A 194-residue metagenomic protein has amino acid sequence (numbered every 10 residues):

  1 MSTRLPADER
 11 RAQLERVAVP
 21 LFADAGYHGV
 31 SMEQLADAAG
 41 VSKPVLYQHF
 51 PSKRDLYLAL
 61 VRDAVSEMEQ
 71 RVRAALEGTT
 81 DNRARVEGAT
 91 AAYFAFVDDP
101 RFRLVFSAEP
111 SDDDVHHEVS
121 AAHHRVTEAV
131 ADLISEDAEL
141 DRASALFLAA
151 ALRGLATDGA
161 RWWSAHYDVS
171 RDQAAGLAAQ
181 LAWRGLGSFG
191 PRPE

Functional and structural regions predicted by a protein language model:
M1-E9, F189-E194: N-terminal intrinsically disordered/low-complexity leader segments
Q13, V17, L21-D55, A59: Helix-turn-helix
V17-D24, E67-G78, L155-W163: Solvent-exposed, amphipathic alpha-helical segments
D24-H28, T79, P100: Short coil/turn segments at alpha/beta junctions that flank glycine-rich nucleotide-binding fingerprints
K53, L60, A64, M68 (+6 more regions): Hydrophobic/aromatic residues within well-ordered alpha-helical segments
A59, Q70-D99, L148, L152 (+1 more regions): Hydrophobic alpha-helical connector segments
S66-E69, D113-A138, A143-A150, Q173-G176 (+1 more regions): Amphipathic alpha-helical packing segments from all-alpha helical-bundle domains
F94-H117, E128-A131, D158-R161, A165: Amphipathic alpha-helical segments used for helix-helix packing
